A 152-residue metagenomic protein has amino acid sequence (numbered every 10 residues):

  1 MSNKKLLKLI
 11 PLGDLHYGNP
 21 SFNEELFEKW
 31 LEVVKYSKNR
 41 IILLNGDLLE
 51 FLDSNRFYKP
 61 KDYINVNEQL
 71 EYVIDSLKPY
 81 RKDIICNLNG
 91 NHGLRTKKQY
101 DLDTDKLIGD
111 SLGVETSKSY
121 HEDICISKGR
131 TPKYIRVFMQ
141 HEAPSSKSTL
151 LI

Functional and structural regions predicted by a protein language model:
S2-K118: Core catalytic region of metal-dependent phosphoesterases/phosphodiesterases, especially metallo-beta-lactamase-like
K98-I152: Acidic, His/Gly-enriched loop-helix segments that form or flank divalent-metal centers in metallo-dependent hydrolases
